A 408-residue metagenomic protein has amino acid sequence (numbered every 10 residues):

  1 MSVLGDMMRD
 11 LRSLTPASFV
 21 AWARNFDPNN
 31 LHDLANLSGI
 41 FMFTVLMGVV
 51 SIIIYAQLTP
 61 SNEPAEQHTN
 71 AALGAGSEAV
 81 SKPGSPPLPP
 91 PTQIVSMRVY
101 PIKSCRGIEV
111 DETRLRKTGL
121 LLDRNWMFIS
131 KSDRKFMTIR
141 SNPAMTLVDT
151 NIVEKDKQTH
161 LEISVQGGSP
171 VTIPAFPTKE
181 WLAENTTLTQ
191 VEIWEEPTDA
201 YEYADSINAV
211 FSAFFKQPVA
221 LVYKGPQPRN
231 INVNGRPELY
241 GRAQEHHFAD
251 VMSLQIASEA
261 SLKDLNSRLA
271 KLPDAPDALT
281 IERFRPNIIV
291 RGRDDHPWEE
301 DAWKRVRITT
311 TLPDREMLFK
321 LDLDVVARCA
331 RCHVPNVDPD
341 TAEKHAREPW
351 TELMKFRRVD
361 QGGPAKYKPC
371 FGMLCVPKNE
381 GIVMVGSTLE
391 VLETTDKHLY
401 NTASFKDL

Functional and structural regions predicted by a protein language model:
S2-L408: Metal-cofactor-dependent catalytic cores
